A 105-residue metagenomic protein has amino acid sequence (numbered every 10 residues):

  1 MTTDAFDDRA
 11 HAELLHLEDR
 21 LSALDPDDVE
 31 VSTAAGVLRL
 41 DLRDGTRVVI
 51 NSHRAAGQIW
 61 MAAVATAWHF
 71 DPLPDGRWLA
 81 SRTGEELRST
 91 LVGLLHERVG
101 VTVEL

Functional and structural regions predicted by a protein language model:
M1-L105: N-terminal intrinsically disordered, cationic/polar leader segments that include organellar targeting peptides
